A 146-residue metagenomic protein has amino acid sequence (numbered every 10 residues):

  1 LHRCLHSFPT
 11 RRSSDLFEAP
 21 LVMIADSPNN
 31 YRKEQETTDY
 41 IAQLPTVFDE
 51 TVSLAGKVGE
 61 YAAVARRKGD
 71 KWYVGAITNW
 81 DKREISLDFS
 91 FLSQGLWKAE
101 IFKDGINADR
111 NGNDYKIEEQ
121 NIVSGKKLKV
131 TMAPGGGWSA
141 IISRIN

Functional and structural regions predicted by a protein language model:
L1-H2, H6-S13: Short, small-residue-biased leader/transition segments that mark boundaries at the very start of proteins
R12-L21: Catalytic domains of carbohydrate-active enzymes that cleave complex glycans
S13, E119-N146: C-terminal beta-strand-rich structural cap/linker in extracellular carbohydrate-active enzymes
L16, V74, G135: Conserved, mostly hydrophobic/aromatic
D26-Y73, D109-N113: Glycan-recognition and catalytic regions of carbohydrate-active enzymes
Y31-T37, W80-D81, S90-K98, F102-N107: Active/binding-pocket-proximal capping segment
V58-W97, W138-S139: Carbohydrate-binding surface patches
I101-G125: Solvent-exposed beta-strand/loop surfaces of large extracellular or lumenal domains
